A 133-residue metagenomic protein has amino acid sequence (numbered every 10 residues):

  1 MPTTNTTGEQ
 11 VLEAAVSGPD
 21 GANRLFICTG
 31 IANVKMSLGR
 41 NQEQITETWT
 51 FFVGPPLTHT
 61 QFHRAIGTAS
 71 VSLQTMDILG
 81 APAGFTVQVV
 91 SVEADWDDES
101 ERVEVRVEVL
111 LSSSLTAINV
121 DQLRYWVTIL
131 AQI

Functional and structural regions predicted by a protein language model:
M1-H63, S113, N119-I133: Extracellular receptor-binding modules and their adjoining Ser/Thr/Gly/Asp/Asn-rich linkers
Q61-M76: Short, hydrophobic/proline-enriched secondary-structure or compact coil segments at domain edges
A81, T86-I133: Extracellular jelly-roll beta-sandwich "head" domains, especially the C-terminal globular C1q domain
